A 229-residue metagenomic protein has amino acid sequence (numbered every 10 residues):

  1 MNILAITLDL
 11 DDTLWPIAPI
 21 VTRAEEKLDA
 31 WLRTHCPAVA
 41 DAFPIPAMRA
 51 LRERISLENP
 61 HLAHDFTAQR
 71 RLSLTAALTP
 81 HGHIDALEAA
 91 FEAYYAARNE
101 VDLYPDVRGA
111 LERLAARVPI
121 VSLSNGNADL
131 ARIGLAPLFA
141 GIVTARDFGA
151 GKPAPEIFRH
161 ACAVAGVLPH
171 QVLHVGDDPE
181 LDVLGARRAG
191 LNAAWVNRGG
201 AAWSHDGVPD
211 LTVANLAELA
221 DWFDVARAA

Functional and structural regions predicted by a protein language model:
M1-I6, A18-P19, R108-V121, G126-A229: Asp-based, Mg2+/Mn2+-dependent phosphohydrolase catalytic module
N2-P105: N-terminal helical cap/lid subdomain that shapes the substrate entry/recognition surface in HAD-like hydrolases
